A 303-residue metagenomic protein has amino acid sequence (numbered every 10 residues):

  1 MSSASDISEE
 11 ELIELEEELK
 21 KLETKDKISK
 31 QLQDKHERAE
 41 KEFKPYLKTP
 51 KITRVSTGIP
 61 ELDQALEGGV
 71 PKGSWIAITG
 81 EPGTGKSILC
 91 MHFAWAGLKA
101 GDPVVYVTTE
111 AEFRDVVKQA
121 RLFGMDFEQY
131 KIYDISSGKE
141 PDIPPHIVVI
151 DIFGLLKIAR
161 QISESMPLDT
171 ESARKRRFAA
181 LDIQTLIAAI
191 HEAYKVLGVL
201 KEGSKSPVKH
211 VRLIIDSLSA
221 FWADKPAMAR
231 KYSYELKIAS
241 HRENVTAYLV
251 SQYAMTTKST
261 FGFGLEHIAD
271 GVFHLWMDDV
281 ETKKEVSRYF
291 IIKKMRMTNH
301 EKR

Functional and structural regions predicted by a protein language model:
S2-E40: Interdomain "pre-motor" coupling segment immediately N-terminal to P-loop NTPase/helicase cores
K20, K30-Q33, E37, T53 (+3 more regions): Conserved P-loop NTPase
K41-E61: N-terminal pre-Walker A segment at the start of P-loop NTPase domains
A65-I147: Walker A/P-loop NTP-binding active-site region of P-loop NTPases, recognizing the glycine-rich GxxxxGKT/S
P103, H146, V208-R212, R242-V250: Loop/turn-to-beta-strand initiation segments
E110-R114, L122, F153-I158, S219-A220 (+3 more regions): Conserved nucleotide-binding/hydrolysis micro-motifs of P-loop NTPases
I150-H241: Phosphate-binding/switch loop-helix module in NTP-utilizing enzymes
T246, V250-R303: Phosphate-binding/switch region of NTP-binding enzymes
